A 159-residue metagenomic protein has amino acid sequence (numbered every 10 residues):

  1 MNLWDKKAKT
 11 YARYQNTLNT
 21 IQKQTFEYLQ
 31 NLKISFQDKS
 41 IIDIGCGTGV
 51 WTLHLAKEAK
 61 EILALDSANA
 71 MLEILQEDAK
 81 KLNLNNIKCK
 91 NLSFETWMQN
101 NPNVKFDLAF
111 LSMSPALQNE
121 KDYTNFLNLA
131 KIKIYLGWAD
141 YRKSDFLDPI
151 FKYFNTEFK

Functional and structural regions predicted by a protein language model:
M1-F36: Conserved class I S-adenosyl-L-methionine
D38-G47: Conserved class I S-adenosyl-L-methionine
S40, K60-E61, K133: Residues at the starts of beta-strands that form the adenosine-phosphate
V50-N85, K90-T96: Class I SAM-dependent methyltransferase SAM/SAH-binding core
T96-N103: Short conserved loop adjoining the S-adenosyl-L-methionine
F110: A conserved beta-strand element that flanks and buttresses the S-adenosyl-L-methionine
A116-L129: A short, conserved alpha-helix within the catalytic core of class I
Y135-F158: Conserved class I S-adenosyl-L-methionine
